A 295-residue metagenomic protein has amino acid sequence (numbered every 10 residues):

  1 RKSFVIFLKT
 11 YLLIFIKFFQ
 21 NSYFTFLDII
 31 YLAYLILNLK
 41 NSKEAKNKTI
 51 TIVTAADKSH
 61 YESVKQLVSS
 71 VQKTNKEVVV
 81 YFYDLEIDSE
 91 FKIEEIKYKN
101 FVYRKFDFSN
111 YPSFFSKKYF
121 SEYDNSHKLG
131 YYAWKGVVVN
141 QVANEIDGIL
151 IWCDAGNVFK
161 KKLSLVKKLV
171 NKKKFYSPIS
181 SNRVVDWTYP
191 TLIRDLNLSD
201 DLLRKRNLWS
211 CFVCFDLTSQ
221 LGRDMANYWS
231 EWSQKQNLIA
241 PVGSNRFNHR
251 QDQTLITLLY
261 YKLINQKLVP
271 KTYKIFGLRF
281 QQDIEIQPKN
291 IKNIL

Functional and structural regions predicted by a protein language model:
R1-K48, Q281-Q282, P288-L295: Membrane-proximal basic amphipathic "stem/tether" segments
T51-D57: A conserved hydrophobic helix/loop-capping motif in glycosyltransferases and polysaccharide synthases
S70-V78: Short, acidic, metal-binding catalytic loop of nucleotide-sugar glycosyltransferases
D84-E90: Short, polar loop motifs at secondary-structure junctions
E90-K92, K97-E145: Active-site-proximal specificity loops/subdomain of glycosyltransferases
K135-W187: GT-A fold catalytic core of metal-dependent nucleotide-sugar glycosyltransferases, centered on the diacidic
P178-W209, F215-D216: A contiguous pocket-lining binding segment that forms or flanks enzyme active sites
D200-L295: Catalytic core and acceptor-binding pocket of nucleotide-sugar-dependent glycosyltransferases
